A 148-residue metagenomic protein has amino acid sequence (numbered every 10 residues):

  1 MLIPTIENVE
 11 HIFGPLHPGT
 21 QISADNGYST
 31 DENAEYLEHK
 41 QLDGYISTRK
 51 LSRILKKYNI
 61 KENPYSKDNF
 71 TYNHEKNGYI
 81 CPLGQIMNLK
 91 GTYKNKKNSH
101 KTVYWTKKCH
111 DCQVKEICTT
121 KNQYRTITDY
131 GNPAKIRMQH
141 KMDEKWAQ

Functional and structural regions predicted by a protein language model:
M1-Q148: Anion-binding and metal-coordination hotspots
